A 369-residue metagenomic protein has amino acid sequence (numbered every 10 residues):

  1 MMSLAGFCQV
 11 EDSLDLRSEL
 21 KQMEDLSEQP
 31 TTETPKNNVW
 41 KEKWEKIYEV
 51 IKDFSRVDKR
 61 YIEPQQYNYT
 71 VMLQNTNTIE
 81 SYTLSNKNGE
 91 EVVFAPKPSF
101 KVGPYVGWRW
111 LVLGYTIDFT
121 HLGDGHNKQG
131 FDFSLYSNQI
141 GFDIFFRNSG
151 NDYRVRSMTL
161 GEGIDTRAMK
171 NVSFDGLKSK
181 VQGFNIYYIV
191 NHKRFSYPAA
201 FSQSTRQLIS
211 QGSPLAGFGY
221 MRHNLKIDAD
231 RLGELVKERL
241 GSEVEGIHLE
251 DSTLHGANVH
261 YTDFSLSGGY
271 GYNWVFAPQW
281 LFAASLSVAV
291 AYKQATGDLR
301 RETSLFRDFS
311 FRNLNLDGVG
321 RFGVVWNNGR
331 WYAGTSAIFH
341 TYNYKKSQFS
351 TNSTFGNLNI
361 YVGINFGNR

Functional and structural regions predicted by a protein language model:
M1-R60, G367-R369: Cleavable N-terminal export/targeting peptides
Q65-V71, F100, R109-L111, Q129 (+6 more regions): Outer-envelope beta-barrel architecture signal
L73, V102-W108, F131-L135, F184-V190 (+5 more regions): Residues on the lipid-exposed face of transmembrane beta-strands in outer-membrane beta-barrel proteins
N75-S81, W108-V112, I117-H121, S137-Q139 (+7 more regions): Transmembrane beta-strands of outer-membrane beta-barrel pores
T76-T78, L84-K87, E91-V93, F145-N185: Outer-membrane beta-barrel translocator/channel fold
T78-K101, V112-D124, A229-G233: Surface-exposed strand-loop-strand hairpins of Gram-negative outer-membrane beta-barrel proteins
V93-G103, V155-T159, A168-S179, K226-D263 (+4 more regions): Extracellular/periplasm-exposed beta-strand and loop segments of Gram-negative cell-envelope proteins, dominated by
G219, V319-R369: Predominantly the C-terminal beta-signal and adjacent terminal strand-loop region of outer-membrane beta-barrel
